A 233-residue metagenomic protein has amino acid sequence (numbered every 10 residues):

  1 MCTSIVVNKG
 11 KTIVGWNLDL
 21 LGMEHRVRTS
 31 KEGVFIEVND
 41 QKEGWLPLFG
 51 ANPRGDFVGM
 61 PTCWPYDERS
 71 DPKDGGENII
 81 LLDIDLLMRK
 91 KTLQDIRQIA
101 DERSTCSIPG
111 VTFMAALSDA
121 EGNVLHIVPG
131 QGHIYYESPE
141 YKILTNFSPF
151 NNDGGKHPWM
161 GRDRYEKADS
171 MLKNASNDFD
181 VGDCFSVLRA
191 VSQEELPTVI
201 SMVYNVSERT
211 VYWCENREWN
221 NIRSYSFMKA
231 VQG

Functional and structural regions predicted by a protein language model:
M1-M88, G110-F113, S118-G233: C-terminal, well-structured catalytic/ligand-binding subdomain of enzymes
K91-I96: Alpha-helix N-cap recognition
Q98-G110: Phosphate-interacting basic helix/loop segments used at nucleotide- and nucleic-acid interfaces
